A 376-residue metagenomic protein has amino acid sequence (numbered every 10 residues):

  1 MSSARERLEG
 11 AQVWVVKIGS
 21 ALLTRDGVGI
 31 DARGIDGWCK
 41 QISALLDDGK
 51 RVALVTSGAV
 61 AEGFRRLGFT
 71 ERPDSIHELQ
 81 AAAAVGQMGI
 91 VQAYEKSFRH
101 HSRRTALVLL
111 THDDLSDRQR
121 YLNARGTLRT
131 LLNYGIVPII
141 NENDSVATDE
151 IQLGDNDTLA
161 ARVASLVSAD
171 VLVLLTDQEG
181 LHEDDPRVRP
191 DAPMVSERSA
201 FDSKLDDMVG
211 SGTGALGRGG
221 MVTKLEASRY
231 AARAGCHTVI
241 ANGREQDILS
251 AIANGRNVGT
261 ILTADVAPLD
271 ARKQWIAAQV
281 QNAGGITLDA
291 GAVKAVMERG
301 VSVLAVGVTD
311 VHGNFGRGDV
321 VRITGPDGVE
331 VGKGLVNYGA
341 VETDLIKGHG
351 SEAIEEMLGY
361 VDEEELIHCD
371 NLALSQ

Functional and structural regions predicted by a protein language model:
M1-Q376: C-terminal catalytic "cap/lid" subdomain
